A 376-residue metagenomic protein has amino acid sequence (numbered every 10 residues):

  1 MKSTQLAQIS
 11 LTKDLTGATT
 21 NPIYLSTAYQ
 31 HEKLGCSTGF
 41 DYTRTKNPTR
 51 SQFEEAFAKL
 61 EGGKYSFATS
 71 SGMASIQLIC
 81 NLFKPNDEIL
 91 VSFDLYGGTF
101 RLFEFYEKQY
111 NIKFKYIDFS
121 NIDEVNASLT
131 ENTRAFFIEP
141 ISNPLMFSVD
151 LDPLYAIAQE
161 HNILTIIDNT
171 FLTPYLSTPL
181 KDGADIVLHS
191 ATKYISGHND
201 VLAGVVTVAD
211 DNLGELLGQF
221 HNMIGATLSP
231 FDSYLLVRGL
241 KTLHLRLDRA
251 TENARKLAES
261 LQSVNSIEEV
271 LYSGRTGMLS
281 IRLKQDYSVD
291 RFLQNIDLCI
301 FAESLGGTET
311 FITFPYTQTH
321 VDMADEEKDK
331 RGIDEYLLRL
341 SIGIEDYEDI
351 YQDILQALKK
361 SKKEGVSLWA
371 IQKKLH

Functional and structural regions predicted by a protein language model:
M1-I23: Short conserved active-site loop signatures built around small residues
Q8, T12, S66-S266, L271 (+1 more regions): Conserved PLP-enzyme active-site core in the AAT-like
I23, K33-Q52, I312-Y336: Glycine-rich phosphate/pyrophosphate-binding loop and adjacent beta-alpha nucleotide/cofactor-binding cores
A28-L82, G98-F105: Conserved N-terminal alpha-helix of the aminotransferase class I/II PLP-enzyme fold
K113-K115, R134, R246, F314-H376: PLP-dependent enzyme catalytic core of the Aspartate aminotransferase-like
I224-G225, I296-L305, A357-V366: A common structural junction motif
R238-L245, G277-K284, L338-G343: Short, well-ordered beta-strand elements within core beta-sheets of diverse protein domains
R255-T310, M323-D329, W369-I371: Conserved small-domain helix->loop->beta segment predominantly found in fold-type I
